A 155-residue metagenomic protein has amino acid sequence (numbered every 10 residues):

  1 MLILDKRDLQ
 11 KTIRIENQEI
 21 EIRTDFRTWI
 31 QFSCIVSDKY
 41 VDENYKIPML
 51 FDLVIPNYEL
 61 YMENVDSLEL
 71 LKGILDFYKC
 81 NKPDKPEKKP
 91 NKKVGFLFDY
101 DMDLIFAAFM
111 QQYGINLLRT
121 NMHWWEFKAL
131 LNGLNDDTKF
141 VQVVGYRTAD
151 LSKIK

Functional and structural regions predicted by a protein language model:
M1-E21, F26-R27, I35-K39, P48-K155: Charged interaction scaffolds used for protein-protein
